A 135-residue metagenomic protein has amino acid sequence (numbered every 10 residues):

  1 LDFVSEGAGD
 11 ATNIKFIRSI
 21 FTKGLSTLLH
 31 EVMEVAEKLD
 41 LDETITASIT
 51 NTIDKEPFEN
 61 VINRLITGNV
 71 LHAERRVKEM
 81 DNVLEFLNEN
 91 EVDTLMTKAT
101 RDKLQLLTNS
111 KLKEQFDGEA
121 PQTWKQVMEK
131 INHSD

Functional and structural regions predicted by a protein language model:
L1-A8: A short, charged helix-loop
I14-F116, A120: Helical "substrate-binding/catalytic lid" subdomain of Rossmann-like NAD(P)-dependent dehydrogenases/reductases
D117-D135: Short, basic/aromatic-enriched C-terminal tail that caps enzymatic domains
